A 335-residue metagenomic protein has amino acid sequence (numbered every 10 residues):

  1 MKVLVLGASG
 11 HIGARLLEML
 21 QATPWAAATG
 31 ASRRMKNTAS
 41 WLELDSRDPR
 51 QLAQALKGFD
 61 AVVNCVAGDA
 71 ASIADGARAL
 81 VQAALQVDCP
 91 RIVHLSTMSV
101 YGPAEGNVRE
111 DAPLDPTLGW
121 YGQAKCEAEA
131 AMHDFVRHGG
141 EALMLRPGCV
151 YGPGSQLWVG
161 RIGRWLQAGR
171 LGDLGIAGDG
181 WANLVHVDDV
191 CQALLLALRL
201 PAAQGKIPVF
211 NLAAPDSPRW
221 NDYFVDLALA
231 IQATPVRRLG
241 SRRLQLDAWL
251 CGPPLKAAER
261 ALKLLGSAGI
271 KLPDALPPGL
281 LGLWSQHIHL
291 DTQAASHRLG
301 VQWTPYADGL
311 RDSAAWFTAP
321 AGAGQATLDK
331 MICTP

Functional and structural regions predicted by a protein language model:
V3-A22: N-terminal Rossmann NAD(P)H-binding glycine-rich loop of SDR-like oxidoreductase domains
L42-D60: Conserved Rossmann-fold cofactor-binding substructure of NAD(P)-dependent oxidoreductases
V62-L95: NAD(P)-cofactor binding segment of oxidoreductase domains
E105-Y151, D173-G175: Catalytic helix-loop patch of NAD(P)-dependent Rossmann-fold dehydrogenases
E127, Q156-R161, A177-R199, I207-N211: Substrate-positioning beta->alpha
H138-M144, G148-A182, V187, L227: NAD(P)-dependent short-chain dehydrogenase/reductase
L200-A275, T292, C333-T334: Mid/C-terminal beta-alpha module of Rossmann-like enzyme folds, strongest in SDR-family dehydrogenases/epimerases
S285, L290-H297, T304-P335: Amphipathic terminal alpha-helices
